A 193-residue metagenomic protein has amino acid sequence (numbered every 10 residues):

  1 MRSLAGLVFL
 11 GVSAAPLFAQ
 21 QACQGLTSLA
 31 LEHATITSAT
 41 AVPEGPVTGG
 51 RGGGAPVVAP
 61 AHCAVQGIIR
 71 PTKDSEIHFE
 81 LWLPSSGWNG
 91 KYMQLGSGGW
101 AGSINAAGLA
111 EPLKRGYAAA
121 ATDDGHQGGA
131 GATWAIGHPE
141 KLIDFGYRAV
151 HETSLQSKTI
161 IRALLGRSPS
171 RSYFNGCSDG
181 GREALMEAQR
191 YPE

Functional and structural regions predicted by a protein language model:
A5-P16: Bacterial N-terminal signal peptides
F18-K91, A106-A107: Catalytic-loop region of hydrolases
S38, R162-F174: Surface-exposed patches in mature extracellular/periplasmic domains of secreted proteins
G53-A55, N89, S97-R167: Cap/lid segment of the alpha/beta-hydrolase catalytic domain
A64, Y92-L95, A118-D123, R171-G176: Structural recognition of the beta-strand scaffold that forms the well-ordered cores of secreted hydrolase catalytic
W82, L109-L113, M186-Q189: Mature extracellular/periplasmic domains of secretome proteins
G102, R171-E193: Primarily recognizes the serine-hydrolase "nucleophile elbow" in alpha/beta-hydrolase and SGNH/GDSL folds
